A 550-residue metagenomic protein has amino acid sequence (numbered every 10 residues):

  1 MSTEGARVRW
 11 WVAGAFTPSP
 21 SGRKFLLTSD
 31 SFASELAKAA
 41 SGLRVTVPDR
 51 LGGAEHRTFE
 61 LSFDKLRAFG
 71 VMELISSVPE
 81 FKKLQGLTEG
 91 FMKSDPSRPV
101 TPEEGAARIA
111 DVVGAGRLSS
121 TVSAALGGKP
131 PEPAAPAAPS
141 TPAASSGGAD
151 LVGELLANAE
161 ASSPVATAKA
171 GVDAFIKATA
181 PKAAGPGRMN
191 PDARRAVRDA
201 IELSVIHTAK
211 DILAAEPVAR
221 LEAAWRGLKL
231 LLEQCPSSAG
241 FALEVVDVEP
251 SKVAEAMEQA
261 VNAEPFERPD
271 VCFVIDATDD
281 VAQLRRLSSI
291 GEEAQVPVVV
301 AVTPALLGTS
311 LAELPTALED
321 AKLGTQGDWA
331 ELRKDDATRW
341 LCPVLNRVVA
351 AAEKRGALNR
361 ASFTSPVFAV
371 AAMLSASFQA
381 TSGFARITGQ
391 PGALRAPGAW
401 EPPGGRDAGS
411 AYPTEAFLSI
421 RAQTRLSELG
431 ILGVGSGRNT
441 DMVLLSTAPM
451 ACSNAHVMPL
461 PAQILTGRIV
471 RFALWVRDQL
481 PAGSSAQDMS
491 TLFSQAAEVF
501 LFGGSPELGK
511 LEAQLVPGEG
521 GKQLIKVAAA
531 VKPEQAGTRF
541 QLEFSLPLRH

Functional and structural regions predicted by a protein language model:
M1-E73: Compact, well-ordered interaction domains used in eukaryotic information-processing assemblies
M1-S2, P139-A242, D247, S251 (+2 more regions): N-terminal-proximal low-complexity accessory segments that begin disordered and transition into the first
G42, T58-E103: Lipid-handling modules and contact-site tethers
K83-R117, L542-H550: Mixed-charge, glycine-accented linear interaction segment located at domain edges/termini
P99-P133, A219, G520, A530-R539: Long, highly charged low-complexity segments enriched in Glu/Asp and Lys/Arg with interspersed Ser/Thr
E264-P269, V274-A408: Extended, regular secondary-structure scaffolds
A357-M489, L501, T538-E543: Long, contiguous, structured domain-core segments that constitute the functional module of a protein
E512-H550: C-terminal edge-of-domain segments
